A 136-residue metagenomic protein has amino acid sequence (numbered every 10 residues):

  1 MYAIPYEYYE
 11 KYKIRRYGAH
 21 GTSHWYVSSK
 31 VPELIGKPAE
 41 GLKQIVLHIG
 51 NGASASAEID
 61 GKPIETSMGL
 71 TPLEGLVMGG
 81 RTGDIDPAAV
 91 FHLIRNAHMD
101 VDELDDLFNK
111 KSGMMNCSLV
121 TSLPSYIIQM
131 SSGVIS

Functional and structural regions predicted by a protein language model:
M1-R95: Glycine-rich phosphate-binding loop of actin/hexokinase-like ATP-binding domains
N96-S136: A mobile "lid/hinge" subdomain adjacent to the ATP/sugar-phosphate binding pocket shared across diverse ATP-dependent
